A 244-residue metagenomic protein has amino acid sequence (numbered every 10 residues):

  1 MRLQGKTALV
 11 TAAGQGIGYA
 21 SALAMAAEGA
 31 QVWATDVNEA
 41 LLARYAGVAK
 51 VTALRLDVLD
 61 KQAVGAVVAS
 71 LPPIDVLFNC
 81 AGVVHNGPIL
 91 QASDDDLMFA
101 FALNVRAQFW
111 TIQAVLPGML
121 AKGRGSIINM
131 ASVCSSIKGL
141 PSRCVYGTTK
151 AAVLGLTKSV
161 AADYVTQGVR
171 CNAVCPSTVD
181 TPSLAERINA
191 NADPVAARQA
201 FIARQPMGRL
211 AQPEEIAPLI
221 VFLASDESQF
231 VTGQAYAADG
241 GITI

Functional and structural regions predicted by a protein language model:
G14-Q15: Conserved glycine-rich cofactor-binding loop
P88-I89, D96-F101, F201: Substrate-binding pocket helix/loop in short-chain dehydrogenase/reductase
F109, R209-A238, T243: C-terminal substrate-recognition "lid" of short-chain dehydrogenase/reductases
I112, T149, T157: Active-site helix of classical SDR
P117, A162-T166, Q229: Alpha-helical segment proximal to the catalytic Tyr-Lys
S132: Residue(s) in the substrate-gating loop at a strand-loop-helix junction that position the organic substrate next
P176-E186: Short, flexible catalytic-loop segment of classical short-chain dehydrogenase/reductase
